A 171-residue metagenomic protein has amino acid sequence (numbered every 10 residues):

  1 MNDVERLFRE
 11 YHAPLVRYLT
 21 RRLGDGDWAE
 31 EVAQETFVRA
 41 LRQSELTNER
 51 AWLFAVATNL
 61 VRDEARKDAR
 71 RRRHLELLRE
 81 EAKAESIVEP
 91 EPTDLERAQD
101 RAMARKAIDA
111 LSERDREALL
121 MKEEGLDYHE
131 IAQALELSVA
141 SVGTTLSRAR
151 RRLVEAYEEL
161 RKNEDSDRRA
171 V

Functional and structural regions predicted by a protein language model:
M1-R17, R21, D27-E30, L41 (+1 more regions): A short, charge-rich alpha-helical start-of-domain segment used by transcription regulators
E10, V88-L119, E124-Q133, V154: Amphipathic alpha-helical segment used for protein-protein interaction
H12, V16, F37, S112 (+2 more regions): C-terminal flanking helix
D27, H129, A140: Residues within helix-turn-helix
E31-V38, T47-N59: Structural recognition of an alpha-helix C-terminal capping motif at a helix-to-coil junction
T36, V56, L119, I131-A132 (+1 more regions): Hydrophobic positions on the alpha-helical face of helix-turn-helix-like DNA-binding modules
N48, A55-L77, V88-E89, R97 (+2 more regions): Arg/Lys-rich amphipathic alpha helix in sigma70-family domain 2
T58, L135-E159: DNA-recognition helix of helix-turn-helix
